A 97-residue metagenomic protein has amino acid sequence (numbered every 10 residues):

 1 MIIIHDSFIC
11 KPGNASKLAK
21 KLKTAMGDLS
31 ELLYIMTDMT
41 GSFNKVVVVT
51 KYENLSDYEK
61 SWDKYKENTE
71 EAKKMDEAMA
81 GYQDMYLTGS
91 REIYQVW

Functional and structural regions predicted by a protein language model:
M1-K74, A80-W97: Short S/T/G/P-rich N-terminal loop/turn motif that feeds into the first structured element of a domain
